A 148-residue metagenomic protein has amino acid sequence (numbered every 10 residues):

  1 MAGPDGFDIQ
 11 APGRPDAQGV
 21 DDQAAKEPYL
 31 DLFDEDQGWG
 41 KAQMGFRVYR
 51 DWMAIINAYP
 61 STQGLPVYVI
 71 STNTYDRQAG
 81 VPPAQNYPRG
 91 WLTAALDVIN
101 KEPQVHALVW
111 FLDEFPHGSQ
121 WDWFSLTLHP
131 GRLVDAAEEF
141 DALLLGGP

Functional and structural regions predicted by a protein language model:
M1-R47, T62-T74, Q104-D113: Aromatic- and acid-rich polysaccharide-binding/catalytic face of secreted or lumenal carbohydrate-active enzymes
A2, A11, A17, A24-A25 (+9 more regions): A sequence-composition feature that detects small, non-aromatic residues
Q43-H106: Catalytic-core region of carbohydrate-active enzymes that cleave or remodel glycosidic bonds
G80-P148: Aromatic-rich peripheral "rim/lid" segments of glycoside hydrolase catalytic domains that contact and position glycan
